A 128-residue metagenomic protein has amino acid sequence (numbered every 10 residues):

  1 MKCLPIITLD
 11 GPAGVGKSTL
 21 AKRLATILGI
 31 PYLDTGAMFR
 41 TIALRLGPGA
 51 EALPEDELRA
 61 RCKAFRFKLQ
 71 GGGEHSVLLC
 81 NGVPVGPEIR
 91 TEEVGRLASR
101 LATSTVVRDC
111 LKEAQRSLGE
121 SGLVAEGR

Functional and structural regions predicted by a protein language model:
M1-L4: Phosphate-binding P-loop
I7-L9: Hydrophobic anchor at the beta1->P-loop junction of P-loop NTPases
P12: P-loop (Walker A) phosphate-binding loop of NTP-binding proteins
K17: Conserved lysine of the Walker
L20: Hydrophobic positions on the alpha1 helix immediately C-terminal to the Walker A/P-loop
A25-D34, P48-E51: Post-Walker A helix-loop "phosphate-sensing" segment adjacent to the P-loop in P-loop NTPases
A37-L123: ATP-dependent small-molecule kinase phosphotransfer cores that center on conserved nucleotide phosphate-binding segments
